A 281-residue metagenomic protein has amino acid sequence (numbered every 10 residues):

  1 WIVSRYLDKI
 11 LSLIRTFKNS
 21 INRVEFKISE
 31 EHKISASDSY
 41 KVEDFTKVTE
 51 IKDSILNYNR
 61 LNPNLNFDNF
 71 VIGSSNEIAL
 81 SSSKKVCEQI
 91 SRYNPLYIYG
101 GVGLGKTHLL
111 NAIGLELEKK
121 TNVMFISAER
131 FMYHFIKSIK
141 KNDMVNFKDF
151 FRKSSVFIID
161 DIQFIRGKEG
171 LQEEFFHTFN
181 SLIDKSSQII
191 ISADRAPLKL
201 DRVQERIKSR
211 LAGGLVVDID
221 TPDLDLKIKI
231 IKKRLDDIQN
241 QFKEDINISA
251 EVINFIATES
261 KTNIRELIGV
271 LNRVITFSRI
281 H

Functional and structural regions predicted by a protein language model:
W1-L56: Interdomain "pre-motor" coupling segment immediately N-terminal to P-loop NTPase/helicase cores
I55-I78: Dynamic helix-loop-helix/coil hinge segments at AAA+ ATPase domain boundaries and subdomain interfaces
N59, K85-Y93: Phosphate-binding P-loop
S91-N111: Walker A/P-loop nucleotide-binding motif
T121-V156, I162, R166-E169: Short glycine-rich substrate-engagement loop in P-loop NTPases that contacts/grips substrate
I136-K140, P197-G213: Short regulatory helix/loop adjacent to the ATP-binding pocket of P-loop NTPases
D201, G214-K227: Conserved AAA+ ATPase "SRH/arginine-finger" region at the nucleotide-binding site
K232-D236, E251-T258, R265-I280: C-terminal helical "lid" of AAA+/P-loop NTPase domains
